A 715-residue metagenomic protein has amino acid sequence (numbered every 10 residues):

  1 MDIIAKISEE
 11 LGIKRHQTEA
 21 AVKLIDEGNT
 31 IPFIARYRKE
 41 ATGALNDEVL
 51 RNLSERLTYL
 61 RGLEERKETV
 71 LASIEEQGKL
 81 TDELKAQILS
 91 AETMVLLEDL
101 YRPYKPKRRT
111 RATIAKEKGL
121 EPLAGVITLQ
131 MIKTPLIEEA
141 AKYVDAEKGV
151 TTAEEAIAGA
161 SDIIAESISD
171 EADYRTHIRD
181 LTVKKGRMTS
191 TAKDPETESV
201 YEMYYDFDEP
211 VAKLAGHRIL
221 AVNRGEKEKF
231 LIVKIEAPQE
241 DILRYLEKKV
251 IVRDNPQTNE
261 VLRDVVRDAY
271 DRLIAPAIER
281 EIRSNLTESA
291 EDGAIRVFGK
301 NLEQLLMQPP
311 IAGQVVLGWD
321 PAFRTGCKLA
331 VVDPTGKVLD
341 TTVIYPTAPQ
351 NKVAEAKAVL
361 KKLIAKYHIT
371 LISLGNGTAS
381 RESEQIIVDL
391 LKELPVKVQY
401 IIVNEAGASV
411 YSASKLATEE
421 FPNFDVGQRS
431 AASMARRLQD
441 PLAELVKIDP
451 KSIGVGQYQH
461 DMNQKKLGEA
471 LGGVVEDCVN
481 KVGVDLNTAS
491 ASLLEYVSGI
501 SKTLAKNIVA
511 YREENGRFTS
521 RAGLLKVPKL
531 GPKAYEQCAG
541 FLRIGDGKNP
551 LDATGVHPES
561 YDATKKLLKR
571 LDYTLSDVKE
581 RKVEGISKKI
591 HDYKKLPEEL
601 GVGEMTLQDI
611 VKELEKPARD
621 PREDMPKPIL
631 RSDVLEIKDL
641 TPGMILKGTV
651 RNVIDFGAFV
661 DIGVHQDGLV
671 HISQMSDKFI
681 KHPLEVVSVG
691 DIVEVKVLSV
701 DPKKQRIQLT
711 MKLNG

Functional and structural regions predicted by a protein language model:
K23-D26, P103, I114-E117, A221-G225 (+16 more regions): Replace "in large, NTP-powered and nucleic-acid-processing enzymes" with "in large, NTP-powered factors and other
T30-I31, T42, N46-T113, K118-K142 (+6 more regions): Accessory alpha-helical DNA-binding modules that contact the DNA backbone or grooves
Y37-K39, P238, P321, P334-T335 (+10 more regions): Short, ordered loop/turn segments at secondary-structure junctions
V49-R51, Y59, L63-S73, Q77-G318 (+2 more regions): Duplex nucleic acid-engaging cores and interfaces of nucleic-acid transaction enzymes
L96, I401, G407, S412-V482 (+1 more regions): Long, charge-rich intrinsically disordered scaffolds of nucleic-acid metabolism proteins
E139-A153, F207-P210, K229, L243-Y270 (+4 more regions): Low-complexity, acidic/Ser/Thr- and charged residue-rich accessory regions of DNA metabolism proteins
R179-R187, W319-F323, G377-A379, V403-V410 (+5 more regions): A glycine-rich phosphate-binding loop feature that marks nucleotide/adenosyl-phosphate handling sites
E281-G299, S452-G483, P597-P642: Long, charged amphipathic helices and adjacent flexible linkers at domain junctions
